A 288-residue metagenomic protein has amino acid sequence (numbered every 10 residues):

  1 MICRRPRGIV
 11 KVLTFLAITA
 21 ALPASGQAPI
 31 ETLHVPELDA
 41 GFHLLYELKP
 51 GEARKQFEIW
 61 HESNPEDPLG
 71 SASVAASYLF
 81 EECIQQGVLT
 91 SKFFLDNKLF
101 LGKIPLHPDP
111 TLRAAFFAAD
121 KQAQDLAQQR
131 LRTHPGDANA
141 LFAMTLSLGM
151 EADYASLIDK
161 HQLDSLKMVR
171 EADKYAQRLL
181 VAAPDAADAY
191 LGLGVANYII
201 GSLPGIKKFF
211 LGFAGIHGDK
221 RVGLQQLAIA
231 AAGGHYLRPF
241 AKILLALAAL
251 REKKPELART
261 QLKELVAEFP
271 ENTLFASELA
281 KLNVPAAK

Functional and structural regions predicted by a protein language model:
M1-G8: N-terminal secretory signal peptides that target proteins for export/translocation
K11-P23: Bacterial N-terminal signal peptides
G26-I30, A286-K288: Compositionally biased, proline/threonine/alanine/serine-rich low-complexity intrinsically disordered stretches
A28-E37, L44-Q56, E66, S77-G136 (+4 more regions): Short coil/linker segments at helix-helix boundaries
S73: N-terminal carbohydrate-binding/catalytic regions of secreted carbohydrate-active enzymes
F240, L247-K288: A cross-kingdom marker for long, charged
